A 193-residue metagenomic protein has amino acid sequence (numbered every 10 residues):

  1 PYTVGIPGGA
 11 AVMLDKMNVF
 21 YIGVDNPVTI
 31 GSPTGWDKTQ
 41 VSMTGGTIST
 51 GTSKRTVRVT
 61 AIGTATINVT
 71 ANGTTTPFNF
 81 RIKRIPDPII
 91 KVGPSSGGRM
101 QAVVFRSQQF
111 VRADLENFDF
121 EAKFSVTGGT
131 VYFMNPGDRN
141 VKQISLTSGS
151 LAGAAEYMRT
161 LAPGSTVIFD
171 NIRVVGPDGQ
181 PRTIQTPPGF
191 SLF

Functional and structural regions predicted by a protein language model:
P1, G63-T74, N79, G164-P177: Short, aromatic- and glycine-rich surface loops/edge beta-strands on solvent-exposed regions
P1-T3, T74-K91, Q180-S191: Edge beta-strands of extracellular beta-sandwich domains
P1-T39, G45-I48, I85, L192-F193: A structural signal for beta-strand and strand-to-loop patches characteristic of beta-rich domains
L14-F20, P94-S107: Short beta-strand segments of immunoglobulin-like
V28-T34, A113-E121: Acidic, Ser/Thr
S32-S49, A122-V141: Change to "...patches in solvent-exposed regions of secreted, membrane-anchored, or virion-exposed structural
T52-T66, A152-A162: Solvent-exposed segments in extracellular or luminal domains encompassing
V141-F193: Mature extracytoplasmic or organellar-lumen-exposed domains after removal of signal/transit peptides
